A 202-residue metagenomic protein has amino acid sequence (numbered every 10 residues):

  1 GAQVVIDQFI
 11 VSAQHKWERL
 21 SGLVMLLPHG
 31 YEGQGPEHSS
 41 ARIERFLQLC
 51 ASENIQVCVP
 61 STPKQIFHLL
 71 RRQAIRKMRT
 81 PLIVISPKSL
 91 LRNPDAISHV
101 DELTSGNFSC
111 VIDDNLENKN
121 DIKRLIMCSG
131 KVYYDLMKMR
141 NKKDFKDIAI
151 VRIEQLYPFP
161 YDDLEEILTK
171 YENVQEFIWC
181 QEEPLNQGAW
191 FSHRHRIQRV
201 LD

Functional and structural regions predicted by a protein language model:
G1-R19, E37-E44, H68: Thiamine diphosphate
A2, I6-I10, Q56-K119: A contiguous, basic/glycine-rich beta-loop/short-helix subdomain that forms a polymer-engagement track
I10-Q14, R71, E165-T169: Generic structural signal for well-ordered alpha-helical scaffold segments
W17-G22, P28-Q48, R76-R79, R92-D202: Thiamine diphosphate
V24-L26, V84-I85: Structural recognition of the conserved hydrophobic beta-strand(s) that form the central parallel beta-sheet of P-loop
E32-Q34, N54-V59: Flexible, glycine/proline-enriched loop segments at strand-loop-helix junctions that form or flank small-ligand binding
E53-N54, K146: A short helix-to-beta-strand connector/capping loop
